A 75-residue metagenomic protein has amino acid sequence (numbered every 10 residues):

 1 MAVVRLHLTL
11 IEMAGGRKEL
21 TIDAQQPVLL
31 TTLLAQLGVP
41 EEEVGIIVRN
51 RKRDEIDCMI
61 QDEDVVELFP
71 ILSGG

Functional and structural regions predicted by a protein language model:
M1-G74: Ubiquitin-like/PB1-type beta-grasp interaction modules and other compact soluble beta-rich domains
